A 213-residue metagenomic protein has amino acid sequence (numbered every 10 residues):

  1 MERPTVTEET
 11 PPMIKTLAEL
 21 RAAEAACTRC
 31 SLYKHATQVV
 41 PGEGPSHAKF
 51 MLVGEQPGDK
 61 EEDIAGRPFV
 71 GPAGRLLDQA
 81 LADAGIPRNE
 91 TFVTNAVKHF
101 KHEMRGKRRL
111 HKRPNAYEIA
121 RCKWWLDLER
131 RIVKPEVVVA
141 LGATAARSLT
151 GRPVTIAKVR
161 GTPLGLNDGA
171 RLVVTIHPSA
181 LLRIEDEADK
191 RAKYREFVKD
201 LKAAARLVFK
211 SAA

Functional and structural regions predicted by a protein language model:
E2-A213: A polyanion-binding, active-site-adjacent surface
